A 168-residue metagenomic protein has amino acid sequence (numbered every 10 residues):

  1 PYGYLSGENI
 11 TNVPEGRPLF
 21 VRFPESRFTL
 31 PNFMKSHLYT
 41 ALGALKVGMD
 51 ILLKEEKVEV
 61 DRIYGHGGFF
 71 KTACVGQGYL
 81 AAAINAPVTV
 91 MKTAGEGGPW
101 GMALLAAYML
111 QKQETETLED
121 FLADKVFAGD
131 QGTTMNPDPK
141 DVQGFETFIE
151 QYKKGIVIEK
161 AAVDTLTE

Functional and structural regions predicted by a protein language model:
P1-E168: Glycine/Thr-rich phosphate-binding loops that ligate phosphate moieties of nucleotide and other phosphorylated ligands
